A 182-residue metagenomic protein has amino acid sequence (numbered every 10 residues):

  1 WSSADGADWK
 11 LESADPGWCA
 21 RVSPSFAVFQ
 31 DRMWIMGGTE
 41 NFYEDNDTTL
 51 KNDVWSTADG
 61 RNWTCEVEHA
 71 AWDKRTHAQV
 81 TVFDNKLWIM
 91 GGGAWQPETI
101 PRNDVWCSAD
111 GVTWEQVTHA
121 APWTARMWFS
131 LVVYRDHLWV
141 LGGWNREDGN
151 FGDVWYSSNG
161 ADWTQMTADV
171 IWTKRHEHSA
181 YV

Functional and structural regions predicted by a protein language model:
W1-V182: Kelch-like beta-propeller repeat domains
